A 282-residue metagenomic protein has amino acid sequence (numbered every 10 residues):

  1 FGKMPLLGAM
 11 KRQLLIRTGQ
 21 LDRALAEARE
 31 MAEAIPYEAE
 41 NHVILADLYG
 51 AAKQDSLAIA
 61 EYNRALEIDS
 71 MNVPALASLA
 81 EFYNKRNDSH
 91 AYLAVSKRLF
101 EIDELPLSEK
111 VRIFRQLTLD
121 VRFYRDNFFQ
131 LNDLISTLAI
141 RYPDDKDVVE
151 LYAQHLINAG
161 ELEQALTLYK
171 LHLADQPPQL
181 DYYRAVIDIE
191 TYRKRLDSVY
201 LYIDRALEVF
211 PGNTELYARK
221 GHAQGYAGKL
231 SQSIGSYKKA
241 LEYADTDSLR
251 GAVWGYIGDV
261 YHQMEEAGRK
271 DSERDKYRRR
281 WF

Functional and structural regions predicted by a protein language model:
F1-F282: Alpha-solenoid helical repeat scaffolds
